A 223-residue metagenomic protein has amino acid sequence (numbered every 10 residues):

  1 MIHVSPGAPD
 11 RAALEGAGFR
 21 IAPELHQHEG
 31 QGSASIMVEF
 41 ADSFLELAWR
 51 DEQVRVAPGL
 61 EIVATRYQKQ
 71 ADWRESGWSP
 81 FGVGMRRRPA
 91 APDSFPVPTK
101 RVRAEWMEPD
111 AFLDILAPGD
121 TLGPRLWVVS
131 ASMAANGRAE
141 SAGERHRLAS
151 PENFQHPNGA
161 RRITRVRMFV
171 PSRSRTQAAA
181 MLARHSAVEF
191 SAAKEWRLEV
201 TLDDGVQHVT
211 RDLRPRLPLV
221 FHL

Functional and structural regions predicted by a protein language model:
I2-L223: Amphipathic alpha-helical "stalk" segments
